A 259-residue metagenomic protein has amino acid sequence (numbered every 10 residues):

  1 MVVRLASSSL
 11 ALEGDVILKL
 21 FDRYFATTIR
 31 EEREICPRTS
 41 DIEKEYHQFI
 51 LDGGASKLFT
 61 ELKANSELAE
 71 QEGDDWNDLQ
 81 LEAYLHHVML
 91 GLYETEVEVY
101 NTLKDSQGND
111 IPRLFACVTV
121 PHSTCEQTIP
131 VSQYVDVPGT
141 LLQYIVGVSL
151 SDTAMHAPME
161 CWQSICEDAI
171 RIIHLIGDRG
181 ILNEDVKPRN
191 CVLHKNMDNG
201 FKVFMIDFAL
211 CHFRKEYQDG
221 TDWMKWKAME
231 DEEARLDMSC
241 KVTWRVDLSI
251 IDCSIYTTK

Functional and structural regions predicted by a protein language model:
V2, L12-L20, G73-Q80: Glycine-rich ATP phosphate-binding loop
A6-D15, D198-G200: Active-site beta-strand-loop-beta-strand hairpin of nuclease catalytic cores that positions key catalytic residues
G14, V135-G139, K202: Residues on conserved beta-strands of the protein kinase catalytic domain
L20-A26, L210-H212: Short beta-strand-loop-alpha-helix junction that forms the active-site gateway of nucleic-acid-processing nucleases
T28-Y93, V97, N101-K104, N109-I165: Conserved structural core of kinase catalytic domains
V99, R171-I172: Short, hydrophobic/aromatic alpha-helical segments in well-folded domains
P158-A169, L175-E184, P188-R189, L193-K259: C-lobe/activation-segment region of protein kinase-like
